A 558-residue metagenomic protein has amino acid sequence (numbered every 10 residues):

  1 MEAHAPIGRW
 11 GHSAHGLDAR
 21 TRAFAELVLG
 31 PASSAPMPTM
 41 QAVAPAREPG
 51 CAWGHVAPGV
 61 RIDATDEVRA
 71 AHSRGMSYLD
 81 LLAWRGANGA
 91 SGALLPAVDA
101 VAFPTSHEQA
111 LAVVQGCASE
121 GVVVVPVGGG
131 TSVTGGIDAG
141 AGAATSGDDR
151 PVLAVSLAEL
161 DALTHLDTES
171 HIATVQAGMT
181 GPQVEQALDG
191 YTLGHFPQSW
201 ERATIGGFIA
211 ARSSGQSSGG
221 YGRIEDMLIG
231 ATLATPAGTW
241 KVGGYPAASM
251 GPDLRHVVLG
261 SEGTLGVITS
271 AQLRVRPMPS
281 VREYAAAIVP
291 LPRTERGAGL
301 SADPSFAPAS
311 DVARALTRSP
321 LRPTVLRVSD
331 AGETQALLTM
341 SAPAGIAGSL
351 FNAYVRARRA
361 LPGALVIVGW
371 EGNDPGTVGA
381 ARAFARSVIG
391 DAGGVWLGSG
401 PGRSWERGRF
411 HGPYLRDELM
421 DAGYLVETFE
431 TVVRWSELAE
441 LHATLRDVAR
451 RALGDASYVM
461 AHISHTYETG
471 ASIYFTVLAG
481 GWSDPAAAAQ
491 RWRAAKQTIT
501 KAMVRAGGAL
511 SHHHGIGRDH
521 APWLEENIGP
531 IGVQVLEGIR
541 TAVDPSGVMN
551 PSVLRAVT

Functional and structural regions predicted by a protein language model:
M1-Q115, V133-H171, E333-M340, R403-V426 (+3 more regions): N-terminal flexible segment immediately upstream of the FAD-binding catalytic core in FAD-dependent oxidoreductases
G50-N88, A285, A298-L300, D311-T498 (+1 more regions): C-terminal substrate-recognition/cap domain of FAD-linked oxidoreductases
D99-V101, A143-R150, I172, Y424-T431 (+2 more regions): Glycine-rich tight-turn/loop motif centered on a GG-T
G136-D161, D189-Y191, G215-E225, A271-P277 (+2 more regions): A glycine- and small-aliphatic-rich helix-loop capping segment at beta-alpha/alpha-beta transitions that lines
D161-R327, V548: FAD-binding subdomain of flavoenzyme oxidoreductases
I516-T558: Activity-critical C-terminal alpha-helical subdomain
